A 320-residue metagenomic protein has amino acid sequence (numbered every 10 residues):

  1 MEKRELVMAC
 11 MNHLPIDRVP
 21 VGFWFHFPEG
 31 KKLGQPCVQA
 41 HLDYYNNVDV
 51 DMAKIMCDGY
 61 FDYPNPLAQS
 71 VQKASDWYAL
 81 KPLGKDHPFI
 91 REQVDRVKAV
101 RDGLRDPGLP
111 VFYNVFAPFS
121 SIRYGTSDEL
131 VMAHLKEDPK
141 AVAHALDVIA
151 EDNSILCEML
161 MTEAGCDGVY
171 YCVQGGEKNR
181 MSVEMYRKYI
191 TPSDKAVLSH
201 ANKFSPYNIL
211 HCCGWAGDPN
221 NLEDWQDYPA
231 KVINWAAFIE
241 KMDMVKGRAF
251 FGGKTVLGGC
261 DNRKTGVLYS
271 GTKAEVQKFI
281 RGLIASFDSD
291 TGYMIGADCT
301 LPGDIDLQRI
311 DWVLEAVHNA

Functional and structural regions predicted by a protein language model:
M1-Q35, A40, D51, I55 (+1 more regions): Active-site loop segments of alpha/beta catalytic cores
W24-F27, D49-L83: Alpha/beta catalytic barrel-like cores
Y45: CN hydrolase (nitrilase-like) catalytic-core segments centered on the catalytic cysteine and neighboring Lys/Glu
